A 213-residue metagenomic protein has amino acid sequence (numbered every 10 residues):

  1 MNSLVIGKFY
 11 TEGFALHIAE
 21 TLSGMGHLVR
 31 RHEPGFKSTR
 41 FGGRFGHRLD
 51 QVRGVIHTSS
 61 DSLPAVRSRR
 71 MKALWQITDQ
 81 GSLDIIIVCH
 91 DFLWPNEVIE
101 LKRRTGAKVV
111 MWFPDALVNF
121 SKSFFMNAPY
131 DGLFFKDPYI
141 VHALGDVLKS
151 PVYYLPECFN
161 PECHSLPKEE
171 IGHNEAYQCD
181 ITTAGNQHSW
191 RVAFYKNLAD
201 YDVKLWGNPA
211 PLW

Functional and structural regions predicted by a protein language model:
M1-D50, R69, H90, F124-W213: Nucleotide-sugar donor-binding catalytic core of glycosyltransferases
R48-I77: Glycine-rich, highly charged phosphate/nucleotide-binding loops
L74-W75, K122-F124: Short hydrophobic/charged patches on amphipathic alpha-helices used for structural packing and interfaces
W75-L93, T183: Short N-terminal targeting/anchoring amphipathic segment
D84-I87, K108, G132: Structural motif
H90, L101-A116: Active-site proximal beta-strand in glycosyltransferases
V98-G106, G145, A199: Surface-exposed amphipathic alpha-helices with a cationic face
